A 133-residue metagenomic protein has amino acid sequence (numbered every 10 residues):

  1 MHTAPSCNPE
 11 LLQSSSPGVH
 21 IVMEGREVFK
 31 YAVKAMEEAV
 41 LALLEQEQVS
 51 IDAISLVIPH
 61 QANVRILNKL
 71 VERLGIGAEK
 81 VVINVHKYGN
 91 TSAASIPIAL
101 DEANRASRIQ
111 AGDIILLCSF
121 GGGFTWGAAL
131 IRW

Functional and structural regions predicted by a protein language model:
M1-V85: Hydrophobic pocket-lining "lid/loop/helix" segments that shape and contact the acyl-thioester
V40, I96-A103: Buried hydrophobic packing segments
R65-N68, A93, F124-W126: Short active-site-adjacent structural elements
R73, G77, Y88, E102-A106: Hydrophobic alpha-helical segments
N84-I96: Active-site-adjacent helical/loop segments in soluble small-molecule enzymes
L100-W133: Conserved beta-strand-centric core segments of catalytic alpha/beta enzyme folds
